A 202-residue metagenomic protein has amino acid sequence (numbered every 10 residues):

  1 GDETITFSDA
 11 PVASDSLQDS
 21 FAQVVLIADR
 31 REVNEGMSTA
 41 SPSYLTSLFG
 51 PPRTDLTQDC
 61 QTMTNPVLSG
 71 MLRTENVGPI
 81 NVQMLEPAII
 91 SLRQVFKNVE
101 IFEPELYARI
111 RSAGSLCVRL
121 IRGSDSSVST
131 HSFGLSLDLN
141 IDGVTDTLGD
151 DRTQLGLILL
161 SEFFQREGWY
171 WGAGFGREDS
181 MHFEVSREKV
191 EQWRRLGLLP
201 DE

Functional and structural regions predicted by a protein language model:
D2-P11, S124-E202: Catalytic cores and adjacent binding grooves of peptidoglycan-active enzymes
E3-N65: N-terminal module-boundary/linker segments of secreted carbohydrate-active enzymes
A13, L17, S41, M84 (+4 more regions): Stable alpha-helical elements in mature extracytoplasmic
I27-P42, Q94-S112: Charged, low-complexity, helix/coiled-coil-prone segments
S43-S47, I90, P104-S112, E191-G197: Polar/charged alpha-helical tracts
F49-R109: Active-site acidic/histidine clusters and adjacent loop/turn architecture that either coordinate catalytic ions
F96-L135: Active-site-adjacent loop/helix surface patches within enzyme catalytic domains that shape the substrate-binding cleft
